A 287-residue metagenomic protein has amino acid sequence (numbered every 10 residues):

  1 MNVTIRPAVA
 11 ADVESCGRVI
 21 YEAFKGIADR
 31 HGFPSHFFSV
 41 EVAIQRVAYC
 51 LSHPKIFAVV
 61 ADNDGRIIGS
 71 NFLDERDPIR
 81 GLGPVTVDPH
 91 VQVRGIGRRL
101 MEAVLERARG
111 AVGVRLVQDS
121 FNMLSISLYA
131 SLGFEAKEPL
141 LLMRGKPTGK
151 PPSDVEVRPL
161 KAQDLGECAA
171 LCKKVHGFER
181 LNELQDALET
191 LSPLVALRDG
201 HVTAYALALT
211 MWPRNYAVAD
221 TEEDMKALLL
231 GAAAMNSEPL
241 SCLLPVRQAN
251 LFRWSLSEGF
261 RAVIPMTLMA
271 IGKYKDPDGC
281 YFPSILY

Functional and structural regions predicted by a protein language model:
A10-G32, K150-P152, A162-K174, P277-Y281: A short, well-structured alpha-helix characteristic of acyl/acetyltransferase catalytic modules
C16, L132-M211, E223: Amide-forming acyltransferase catalytic core, primarily the GNAT-like/NAT-type and related acyltransferase folds
G17-A58, D62-I67, K173-P193, L197: Active-site rim helix/loop that mediates acceptor-substrate recognition in acyltransferases
A58-V60, R66-D74, G81-T86, V195 (+1 more regions): Conserved beta-strand in the GNAT
P78, G113-D119, E135-T148, A262-Y274: Conserved catalytic-core motifs of GNAT/GCN5-like acyltransferases
L82-G83, R107-F121, N236-V246, M266: Conserved GNAT acetyl-CoA-binding A-motif
P84-V87, V93-E106, S127, S131 (+2 more regions): Conserved acetyl-CoA-binding loop-helix of GNAT-fold acetyltransferases
E106-R109, A130-P139, L256-I264: Conserved acetyl-CoA-binding loop of GNAT-fold acetyltransferases
